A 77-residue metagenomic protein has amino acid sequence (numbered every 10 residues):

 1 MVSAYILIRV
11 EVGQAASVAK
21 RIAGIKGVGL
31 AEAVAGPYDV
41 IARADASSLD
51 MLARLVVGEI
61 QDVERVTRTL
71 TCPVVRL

Functional and structural regions predicted by a protein language model:
M1-L77: A compositional/biophysical signature of low hydrophobicity enriched in polar/charged and small residues
